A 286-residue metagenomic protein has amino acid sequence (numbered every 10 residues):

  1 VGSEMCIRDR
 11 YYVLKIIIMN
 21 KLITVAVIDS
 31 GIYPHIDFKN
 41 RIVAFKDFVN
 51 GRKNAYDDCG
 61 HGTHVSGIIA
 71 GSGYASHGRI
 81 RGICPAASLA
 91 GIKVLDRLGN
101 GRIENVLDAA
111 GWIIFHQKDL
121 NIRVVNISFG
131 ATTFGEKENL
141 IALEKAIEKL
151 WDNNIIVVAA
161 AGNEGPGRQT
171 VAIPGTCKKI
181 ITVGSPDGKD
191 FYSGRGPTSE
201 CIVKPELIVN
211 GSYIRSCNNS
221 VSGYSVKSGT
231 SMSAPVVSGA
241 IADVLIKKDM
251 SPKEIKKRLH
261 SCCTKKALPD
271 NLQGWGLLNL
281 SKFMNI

Functional and structural regions predicted by a protein language model:
V1-I7: Short, small-residue-biased leader/transition segments that mark boundaries at the very start of proteins
I16-V27, G31-A44, R52-E104, L120-R123 (+4 more regions): Subtilisin-like serine protease catalytic core
T24, D29, G175-L245: Extracellular S/T/G-rich loop segment that most often corresponds to the catalytic His/Ser-adjacent loop
G31-Y33, F48-V49, A75, L95-G99 (+5 more regions): Solvent-exposed loop/turn segments at secondary-structure junctions within structured extracellular/periplasmic domains
S66-I69, A90-D96, G211-Q273, L277: Hydrolase catalytic cores
A70-Y74, G111-K118, E148, D152 (+3 more regions): Sec-exported extracytoplasmic/periplasmic mature domains
V94-C177, S199-I202, S220-A234, N271-W275: Substrate-binding/access-modulating region of protease and related hydrolase catalytic domains
G162, K282-I286: Secreted peptidase-domain scaffold signal
